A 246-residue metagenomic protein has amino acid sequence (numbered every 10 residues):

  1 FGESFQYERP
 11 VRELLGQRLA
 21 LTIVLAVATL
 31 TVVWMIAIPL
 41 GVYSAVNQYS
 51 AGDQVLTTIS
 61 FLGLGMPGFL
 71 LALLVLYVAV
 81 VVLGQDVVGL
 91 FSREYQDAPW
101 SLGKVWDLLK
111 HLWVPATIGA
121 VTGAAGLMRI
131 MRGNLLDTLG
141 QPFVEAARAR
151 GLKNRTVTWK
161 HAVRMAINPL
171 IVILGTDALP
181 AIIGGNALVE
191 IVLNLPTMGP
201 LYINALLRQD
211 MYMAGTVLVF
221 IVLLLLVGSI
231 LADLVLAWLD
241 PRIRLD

Functional and structural regions predicted by a protein language model:
F1, F5, Q85-F91, Y95: Short clusters of hydrophobic/aromatic residues that line enzyme substrate/ligand-binding pockets
F1-A28: Individual transmembrane alpha-helix segments
F5, L73, I182-I183: Non-catalytic, surface-exposed connector residues within folded enzymatic/regulatory domains
L19-G52, G68, V81-G84, Y95-D246: Alpha-helical transmembrane segments of integral membrane proteins, especially multi-pass inner/plasma-membrane
D53-Y77: Pore- or pathway-lining transmembrane helices of multi-pass membrane proteins that form conduits for solutes/ions
